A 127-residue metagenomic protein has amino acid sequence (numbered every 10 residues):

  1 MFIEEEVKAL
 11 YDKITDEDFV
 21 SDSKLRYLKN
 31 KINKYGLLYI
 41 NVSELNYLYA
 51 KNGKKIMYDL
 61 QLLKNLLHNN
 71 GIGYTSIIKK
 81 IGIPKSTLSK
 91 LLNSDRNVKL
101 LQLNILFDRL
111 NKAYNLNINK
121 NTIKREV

Functional and structural regions predicted by a protein language model:
E5-V7, V42-I72, K80: A short, Lys/Arg-rich alpha-helix, primarily the initiator
E5-Y11, F19, N30-S43, G71 (+2 more regions): Short, charged recognition helix plus adjacent turn of helix-turn-helix-like nucleic-acid-binding domains
S23, T75, S86: Key DNA-contact positions within bacterial/archaeal DNA-binding proteins
Y27, N65, K79, K90: DNA-binding alpha-helical recognition surfaces that contact promoter or target DNA
K29, L92, Q102: DNA major-groove recognition helix of helix-turn-helix
G73, K99-Q102: Residues that mark the N-terminal boundary/hinge immediately upstream of a DNA-recognition element
G82-V98: Recognition helix of helix-turn-helix/homeodomain-like DNA-binding domains that insert into the DNA major groove
L101-I118: DNA major-groove recognition helix of helix-turn-helix/homeodomain DNA-binding modules
